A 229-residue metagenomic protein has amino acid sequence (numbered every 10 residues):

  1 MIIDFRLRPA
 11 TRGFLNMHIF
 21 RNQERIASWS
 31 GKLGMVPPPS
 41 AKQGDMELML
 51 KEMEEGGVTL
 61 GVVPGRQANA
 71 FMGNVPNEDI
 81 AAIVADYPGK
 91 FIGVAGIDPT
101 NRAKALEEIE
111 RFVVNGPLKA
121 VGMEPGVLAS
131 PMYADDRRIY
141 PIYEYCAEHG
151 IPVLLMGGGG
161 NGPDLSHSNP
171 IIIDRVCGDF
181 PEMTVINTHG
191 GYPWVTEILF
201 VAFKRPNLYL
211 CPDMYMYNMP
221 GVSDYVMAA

Functional and structural regions predicted by a protein language model:
I3-A10, E54, E108, V176: A generic "structured core" feature
R6-R12, M156, H189: Histidine-centered divalent metal-coordination motifs
T11-K42, R205-N207: Active-site gating loops and adjacent loop-to-helix segments of metal-dependent hydrolytic enzymes
Q43-P64, N115-G116: Catalytic domains of carbohydrate-active enzymes, especially glycoside hydrolases
L48-E52, P76-I83, E108-F112, R138-I142 (+3 more regions): A general structural detector for well-ordered alpha-helical segments in enzyme core domains, enriched
T59-L60, Q67-N161, H167, L208-Y209 (+1 more regions): Active-site gating/metal-coordination segments in enzymes
V114-A120, I171-N187, R205-Y209: Structural recognition of alpha->loop->beta junctions
T184-A229: H/E-rich (His + Asp/Glu) clusters that bind or coordinate divalent metals
